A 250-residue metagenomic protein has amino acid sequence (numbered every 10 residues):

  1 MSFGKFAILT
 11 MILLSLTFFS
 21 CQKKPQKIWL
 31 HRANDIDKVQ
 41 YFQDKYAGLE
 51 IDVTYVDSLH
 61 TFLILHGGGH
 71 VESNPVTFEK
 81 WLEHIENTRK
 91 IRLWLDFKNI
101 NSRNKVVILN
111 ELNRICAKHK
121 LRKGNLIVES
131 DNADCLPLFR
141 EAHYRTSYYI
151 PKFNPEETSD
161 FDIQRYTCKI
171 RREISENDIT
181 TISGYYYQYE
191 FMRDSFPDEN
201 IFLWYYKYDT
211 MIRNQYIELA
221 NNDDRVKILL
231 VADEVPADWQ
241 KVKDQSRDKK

Functional and structural regions predicted by a protein language model:
M1, L14-P25: Bacterial Sec-dependent signal peptides at the C-terminal "C-region" and cleavage site
M1-I8: Bacterial N-terminal signal peptides that target proteins for export
C21-K250: Phosphate-group recognition and catalysis centered on beta-loop-alpha active-site segments
